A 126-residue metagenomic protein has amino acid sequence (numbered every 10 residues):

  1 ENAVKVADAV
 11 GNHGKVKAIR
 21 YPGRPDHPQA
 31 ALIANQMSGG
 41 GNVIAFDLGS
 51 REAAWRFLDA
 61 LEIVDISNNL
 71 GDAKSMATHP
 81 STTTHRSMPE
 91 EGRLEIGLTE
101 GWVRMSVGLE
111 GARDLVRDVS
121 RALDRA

Functional and structural regions predicted by a protein language model:
E1: Conserved anion/nucleotide-ligand pocket segment
V4-N68, D72, M88-L94: Conserved small-domain helix->loop->beta segment predominantly found in fold-type I
E52, D59, S75-A126: PLP-dependent enzyme catalytic core of the Aspartate aminotransferase-like
